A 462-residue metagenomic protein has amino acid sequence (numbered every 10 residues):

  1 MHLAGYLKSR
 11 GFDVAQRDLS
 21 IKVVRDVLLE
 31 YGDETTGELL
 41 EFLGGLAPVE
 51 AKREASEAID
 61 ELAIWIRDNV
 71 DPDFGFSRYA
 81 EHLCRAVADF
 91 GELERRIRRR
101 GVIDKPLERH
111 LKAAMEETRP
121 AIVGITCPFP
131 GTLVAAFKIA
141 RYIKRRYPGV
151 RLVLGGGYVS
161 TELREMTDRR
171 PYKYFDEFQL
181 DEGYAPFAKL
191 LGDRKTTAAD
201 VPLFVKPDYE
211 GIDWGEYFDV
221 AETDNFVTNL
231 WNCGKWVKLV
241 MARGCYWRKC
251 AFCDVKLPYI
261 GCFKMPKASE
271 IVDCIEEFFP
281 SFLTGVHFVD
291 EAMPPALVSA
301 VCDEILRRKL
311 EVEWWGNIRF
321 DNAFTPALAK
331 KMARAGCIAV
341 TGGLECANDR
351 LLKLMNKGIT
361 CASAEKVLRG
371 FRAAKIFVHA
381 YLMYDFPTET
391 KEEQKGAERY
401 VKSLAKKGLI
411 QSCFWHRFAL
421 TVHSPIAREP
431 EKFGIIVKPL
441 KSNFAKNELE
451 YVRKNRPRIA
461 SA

Functional and structural regions predicted by a protein language model:
L3-L28, E81-Y209, H423: Glycine-rich beta-alpha loop elements in corrinoid/cobalamin-binding modules across cobalamin-dependent enzymes
Q16, T197-F204, F263, T284-V286 (+3 more regions): Acidic/polar loop patches that form or flank catalytic/metal-binding clefts of enzymes that bind anionic ligands
D18-S20, L257, L382, R417: Residue-level recognition of beta-strand->loop/alpha-helix junctions
K22-V24, L28-L29, T35-P120, E165-M166 (+6 more regions): Conserved Radical SAM active-site core
V23-V24, P130-V134, S160-E162, F187 (+8 more regions): Flexible loop/turn segments at secondary-structure boundaries
I125, L154, L180, V255 (+3 more regions): Conserved beta-strand positions
F175, L306, L310-E313, N317-A462: A structural motif corresponding to the C-terminal lobe/cap of the Radical SAM core domain
E210-F377: Radical SAM [4Fe-4S] cluster-binding motif and immediate context
